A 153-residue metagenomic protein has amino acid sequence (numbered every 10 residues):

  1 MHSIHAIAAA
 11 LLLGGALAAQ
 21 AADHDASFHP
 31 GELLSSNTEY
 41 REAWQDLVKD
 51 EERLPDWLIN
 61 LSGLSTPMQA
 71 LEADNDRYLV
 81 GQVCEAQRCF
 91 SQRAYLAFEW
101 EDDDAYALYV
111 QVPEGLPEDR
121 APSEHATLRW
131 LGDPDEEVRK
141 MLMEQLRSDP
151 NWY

Functional and structural regions predicted by a protein language model:
M1-A8: Bacterial N-terminal signal peptides that target proteins for export
L17-A21: Sec/Tat signal peptide C-region and signal peptidase I cleavage site
A22-E42, E114-Y153: C-terminal partner/receptor-binding element of secreted or periplasmic proteins
A22-V80, P150-Y153: N-terminal secretory signal peptides
L71-D74, F98-D103: A short, structured loop/turn motif at beta-sheet edges
V80-A86, Y109: Short beta-strand segments that buttress and anchor functional surface loops
R88-Y95: Short, surface-exposed coil-to-beta transition loops
Y106-P113: Catalytic Cys-His active-site segments of thiol-dependent hydrolases/isopeptidases
